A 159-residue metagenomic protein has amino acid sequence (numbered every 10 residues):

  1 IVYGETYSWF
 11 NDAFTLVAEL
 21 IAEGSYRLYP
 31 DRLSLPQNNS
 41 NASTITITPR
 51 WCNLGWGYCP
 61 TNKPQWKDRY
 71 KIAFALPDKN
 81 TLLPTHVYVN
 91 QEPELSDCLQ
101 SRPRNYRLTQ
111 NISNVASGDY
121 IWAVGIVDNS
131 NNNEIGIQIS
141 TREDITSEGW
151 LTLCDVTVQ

Functional and structural regions predicted by a protein language model:
I1-S25: Long, contiguous interaction/targeting segments characteristic of exported/extracellular or secretory-pathway proteins
A18-Q159: Extracellular/luminal regions of secreted and cell-surface proteins that mediate adhesion/ECM remodeling
